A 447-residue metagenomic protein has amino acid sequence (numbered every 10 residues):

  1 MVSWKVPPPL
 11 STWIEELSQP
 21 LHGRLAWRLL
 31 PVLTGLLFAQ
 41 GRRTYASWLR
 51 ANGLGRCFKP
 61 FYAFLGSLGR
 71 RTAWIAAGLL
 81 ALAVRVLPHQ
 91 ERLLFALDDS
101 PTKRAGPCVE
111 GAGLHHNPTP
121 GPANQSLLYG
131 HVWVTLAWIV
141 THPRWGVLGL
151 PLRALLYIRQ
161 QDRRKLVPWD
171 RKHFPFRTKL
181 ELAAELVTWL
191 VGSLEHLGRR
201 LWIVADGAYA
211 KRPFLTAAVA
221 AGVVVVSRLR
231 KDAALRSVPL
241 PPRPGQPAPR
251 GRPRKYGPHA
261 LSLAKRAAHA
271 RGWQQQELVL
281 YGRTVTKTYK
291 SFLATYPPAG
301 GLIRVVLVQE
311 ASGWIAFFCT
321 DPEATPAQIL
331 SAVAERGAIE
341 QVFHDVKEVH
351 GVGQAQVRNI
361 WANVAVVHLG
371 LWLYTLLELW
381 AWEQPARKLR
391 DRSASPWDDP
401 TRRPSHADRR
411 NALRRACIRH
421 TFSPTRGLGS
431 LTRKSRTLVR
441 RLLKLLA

Functional and structural regions predicted by a protein language model:
V2-L65: Gly/serine-rich nucleotide phosphate-binding loop at the start of the catalytic core of nucleotide/ADP-ribose-handling
W48, E91-A105, L136, W202-A210 (+4 more regions): Short, conserved catalytic/metal-binding motifs centered on acidic residues
G66-Q160, T288: Active-site-proximal, Lys/Arg-enriched surface segment that forms a nucleic-acid-binding/basic interface patch
G78-R85, R171-W202: Short, basic/hydrophobic alpha-helical segments
P101, P326-V357: Short amphipathic alpha-helical "interface-anchor" segments enriched in bulky aromatics
H142-P168, K172, F176, R228-K231 (+2 more regions): An anionic, glycine-rich sequence signature occurring as long contiguous blocks
V352-R414: Basic, amphipathic alpha-helical segments enriched in Lys/Arg and hydrophobic/aromatic residues
A386, S395-A447: Long, low-complexity C-terminal extensions of enzymes
